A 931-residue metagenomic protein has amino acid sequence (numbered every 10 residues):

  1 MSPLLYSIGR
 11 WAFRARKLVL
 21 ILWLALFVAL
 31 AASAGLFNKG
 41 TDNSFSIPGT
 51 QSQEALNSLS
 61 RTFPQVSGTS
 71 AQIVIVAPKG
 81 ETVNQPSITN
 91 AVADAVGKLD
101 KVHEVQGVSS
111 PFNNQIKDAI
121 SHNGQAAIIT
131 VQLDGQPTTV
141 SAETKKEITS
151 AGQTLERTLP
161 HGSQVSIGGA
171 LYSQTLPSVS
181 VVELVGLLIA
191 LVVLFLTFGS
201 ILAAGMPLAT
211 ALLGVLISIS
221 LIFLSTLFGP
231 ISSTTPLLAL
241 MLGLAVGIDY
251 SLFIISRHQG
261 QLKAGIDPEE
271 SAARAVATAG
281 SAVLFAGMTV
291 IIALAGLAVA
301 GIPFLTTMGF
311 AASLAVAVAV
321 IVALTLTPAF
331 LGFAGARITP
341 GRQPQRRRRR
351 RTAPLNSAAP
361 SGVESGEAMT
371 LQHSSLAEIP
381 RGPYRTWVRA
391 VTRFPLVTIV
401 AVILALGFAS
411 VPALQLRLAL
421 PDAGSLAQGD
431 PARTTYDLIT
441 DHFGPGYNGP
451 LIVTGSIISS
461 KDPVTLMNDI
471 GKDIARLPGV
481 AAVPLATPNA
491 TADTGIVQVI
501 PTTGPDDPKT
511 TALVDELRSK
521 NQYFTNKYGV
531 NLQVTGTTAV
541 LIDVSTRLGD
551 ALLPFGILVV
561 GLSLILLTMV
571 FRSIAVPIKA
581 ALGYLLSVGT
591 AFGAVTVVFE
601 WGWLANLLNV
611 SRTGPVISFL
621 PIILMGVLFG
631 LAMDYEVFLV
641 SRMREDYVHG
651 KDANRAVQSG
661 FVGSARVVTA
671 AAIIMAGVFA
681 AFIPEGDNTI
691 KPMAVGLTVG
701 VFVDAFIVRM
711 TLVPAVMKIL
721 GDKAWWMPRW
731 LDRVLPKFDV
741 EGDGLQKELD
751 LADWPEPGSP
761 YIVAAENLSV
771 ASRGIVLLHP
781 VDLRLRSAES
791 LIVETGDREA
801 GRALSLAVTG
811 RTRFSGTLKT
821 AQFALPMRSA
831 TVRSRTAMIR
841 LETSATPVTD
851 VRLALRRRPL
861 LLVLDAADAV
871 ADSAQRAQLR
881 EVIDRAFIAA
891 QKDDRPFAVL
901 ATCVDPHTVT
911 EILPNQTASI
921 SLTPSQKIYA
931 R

Functional and structural regions predicted by a protein language model:
M1-K39, V105, H122, Q136-L418 (+2 more regions): Membrane-embedded transmembrane helical bundles of large multi-pass transporters/channels
G49-S70, K79-S166, Q415-A605, V637: Structured non-transmembrane domains adjacent to transmembrane bundles in polytopic membrane proteins
G186, V627, I792, A830-T849 (+2 more regions): ABC nucleotide-binding domain signature
A765-V770, V776-E789, G816: Conserved beta-strand
V776, A788-T812: Glycine-rich P-loop/Walker A and Walker A-like loops and their local beta1-loop-alpha1 context in P-loop NTPases
R813-L825, V832: Conserved ABC transporter NBD signature motif
R858-L861, A889-A901: Loop/turn-to-beta-strand initiation segments
E911-A930: A short helix-turn-beta junction within AAA+ P-loop NTPase domains corresponding to the substrate/partner-engaging
